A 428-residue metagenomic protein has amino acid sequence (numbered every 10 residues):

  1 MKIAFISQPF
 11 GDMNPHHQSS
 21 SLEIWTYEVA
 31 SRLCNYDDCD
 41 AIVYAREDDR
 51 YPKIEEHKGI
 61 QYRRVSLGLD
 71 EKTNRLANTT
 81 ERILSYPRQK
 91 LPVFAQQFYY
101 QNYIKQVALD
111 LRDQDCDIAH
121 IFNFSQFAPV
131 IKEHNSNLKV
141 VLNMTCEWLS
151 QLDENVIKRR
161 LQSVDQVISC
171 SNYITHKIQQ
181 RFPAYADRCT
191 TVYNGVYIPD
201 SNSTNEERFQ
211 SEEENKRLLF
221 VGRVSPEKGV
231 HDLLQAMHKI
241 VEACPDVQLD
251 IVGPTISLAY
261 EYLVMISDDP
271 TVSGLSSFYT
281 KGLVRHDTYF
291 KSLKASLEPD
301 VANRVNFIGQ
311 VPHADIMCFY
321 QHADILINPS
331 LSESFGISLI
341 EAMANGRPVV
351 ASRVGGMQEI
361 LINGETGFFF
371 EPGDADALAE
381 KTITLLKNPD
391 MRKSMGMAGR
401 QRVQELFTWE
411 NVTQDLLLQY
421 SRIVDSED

Functional and structural regions predicted by a protein language model:
I168, Q210-K228, L234-H238, L249-S257: Conserved donor-binding/catalytic core segment of Leloir-type glycosyltransferases
Y173, G195: Carbohydrate-associated surface elements
Y262-Q310: Nucleotide-activated donor-binding/catalytic signature segment of Leloir-type glycosyltransferases, i.e., the conserved
C318-A323: Short alpha-helical donor nucleotide-sugar binding micro-motif in glycosyltransferases
L331: Aromatic "clamp/platform" in nucleotide-sugar-dependent glycosyltransferases that forms part of the donor/acceptor
P348-A351: Short hydrophobic beta-strand element within catalytic cores of glycosyltransferases and related nucleotide-activated
N363-G364, F368-A375, T384-P389: Conserved acidic donor-binding segment of nucleotide-sugar-dependent glycosyltransferases
A377, T384, M391-L406, D415-L418: A short, well-ordered alpha-helix in the C-terminal region of glycosyltransferases
